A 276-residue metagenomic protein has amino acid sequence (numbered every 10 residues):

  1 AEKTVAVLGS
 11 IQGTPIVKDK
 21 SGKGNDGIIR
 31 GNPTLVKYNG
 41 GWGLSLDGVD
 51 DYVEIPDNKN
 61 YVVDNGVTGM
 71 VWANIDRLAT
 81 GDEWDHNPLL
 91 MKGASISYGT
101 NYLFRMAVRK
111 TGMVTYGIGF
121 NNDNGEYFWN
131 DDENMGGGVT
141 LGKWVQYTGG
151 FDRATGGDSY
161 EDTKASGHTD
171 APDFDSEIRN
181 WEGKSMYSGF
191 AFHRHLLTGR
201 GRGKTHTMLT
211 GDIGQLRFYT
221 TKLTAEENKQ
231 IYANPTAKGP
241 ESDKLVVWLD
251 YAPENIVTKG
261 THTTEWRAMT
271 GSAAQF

Functional and structural regions predicted by a protein language model:
A1-K23, Y38-Q230, A237-T261: Extracellular glycan-associated modules
S21-W42, T270-F276: Extracellular glycan-recognition surfaces and repeat-rich motifs
T220, Y251, W266-A268, Q275-F276: A short glycine-rich, aromatic-capped structural motif
A233-N234, W266: Glycine-rich, phosphate-binding/catalytic loops in enzymes
